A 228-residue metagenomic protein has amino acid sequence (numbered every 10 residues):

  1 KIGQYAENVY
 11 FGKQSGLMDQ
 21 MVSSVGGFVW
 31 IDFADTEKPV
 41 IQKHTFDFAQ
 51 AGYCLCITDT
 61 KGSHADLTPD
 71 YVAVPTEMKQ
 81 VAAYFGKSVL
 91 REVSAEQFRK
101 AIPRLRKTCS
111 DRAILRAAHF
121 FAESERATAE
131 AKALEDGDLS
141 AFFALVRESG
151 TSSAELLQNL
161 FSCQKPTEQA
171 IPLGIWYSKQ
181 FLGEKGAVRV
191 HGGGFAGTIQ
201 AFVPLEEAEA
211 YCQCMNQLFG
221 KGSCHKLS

Functional and structural regions predicted by a protein language model:
K1-Q20: Glycine-rich, mobile lid/loop segments that gate access to catalytic sites or pores
F11, G27-R189, A201-S228: C-terminal nucleotide
Q14-G26, R189, G193-A196: FAD-binding core of FAD-dependent oxidoreductases, characterized by glycine-rich FAD pyrophosphate-binding loops
